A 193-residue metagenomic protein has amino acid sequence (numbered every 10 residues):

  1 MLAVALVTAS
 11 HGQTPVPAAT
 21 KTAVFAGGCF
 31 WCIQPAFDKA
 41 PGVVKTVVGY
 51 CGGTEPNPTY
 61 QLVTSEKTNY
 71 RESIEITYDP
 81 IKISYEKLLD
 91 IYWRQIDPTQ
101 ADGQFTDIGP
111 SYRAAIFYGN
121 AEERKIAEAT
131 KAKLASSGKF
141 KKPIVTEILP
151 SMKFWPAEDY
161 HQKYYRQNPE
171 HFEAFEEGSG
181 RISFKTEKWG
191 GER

Functional and structural regions predicted by a protein language model:
M1-L6: Sec-dependent N-terminal signal peptides
V7-R193: Flexible coil/turn and secondary-structure edge motifs
